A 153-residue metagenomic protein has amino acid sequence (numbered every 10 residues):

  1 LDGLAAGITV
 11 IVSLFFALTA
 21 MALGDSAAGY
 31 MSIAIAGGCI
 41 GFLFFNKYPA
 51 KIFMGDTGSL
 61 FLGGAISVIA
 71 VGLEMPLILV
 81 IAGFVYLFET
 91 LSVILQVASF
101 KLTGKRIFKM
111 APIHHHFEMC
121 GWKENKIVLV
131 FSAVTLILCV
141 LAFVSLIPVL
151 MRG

Functional and structural regions predicted by a protein language model:
D2-G153: Alpha-helical transmembrane segments
